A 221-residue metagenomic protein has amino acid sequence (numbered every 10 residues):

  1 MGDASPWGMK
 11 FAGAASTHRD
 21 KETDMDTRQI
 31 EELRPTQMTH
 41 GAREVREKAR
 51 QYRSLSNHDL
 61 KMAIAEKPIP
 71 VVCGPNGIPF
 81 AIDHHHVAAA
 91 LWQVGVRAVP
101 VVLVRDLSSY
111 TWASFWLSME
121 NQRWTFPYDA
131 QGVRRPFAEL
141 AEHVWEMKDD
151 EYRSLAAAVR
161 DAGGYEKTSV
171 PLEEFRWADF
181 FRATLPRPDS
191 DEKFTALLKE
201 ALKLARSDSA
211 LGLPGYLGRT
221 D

Functional and structural regions predicted by a protein language model:
K10-D24: Short, Lys/Arg-enriched N-terminal segments with co-localized hydrophobic residues within the first ~10-30 amino acids
M25-M62, E66-I78, W92-D221: Surface-exposed, charge/polar-rich loops and edge strands
F80-D83: Short hydrophobic beta-strand that contains or immediately precedes a catalytic carboxylate
